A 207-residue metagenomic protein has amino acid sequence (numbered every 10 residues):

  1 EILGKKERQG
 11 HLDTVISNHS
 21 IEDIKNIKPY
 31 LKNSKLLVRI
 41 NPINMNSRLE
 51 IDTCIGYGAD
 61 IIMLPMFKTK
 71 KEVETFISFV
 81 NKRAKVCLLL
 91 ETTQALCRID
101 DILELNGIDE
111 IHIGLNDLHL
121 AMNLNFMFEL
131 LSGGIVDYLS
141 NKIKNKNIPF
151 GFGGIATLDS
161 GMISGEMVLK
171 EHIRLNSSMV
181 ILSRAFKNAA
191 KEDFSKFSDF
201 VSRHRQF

Functional and structural regions predicted by a protein language model:
E1, L36-I40, I62-L64, V86-E91 (+3 more regions): Hydrophobic faces of well-ordered beta-strands that scaffold small-molecule active sites in alpha/beta enzyme cores
K6-I27, N44-L49, M66-K85, A95-R98 (+3 more regions): Active-site-adjacent beta->alpha loops and helix N-cap segments on the catalytic face of soluble alpha/beta enzymes
I27-K35, L139-F150: A structural motif corresponding to the C-terminal end of an alpha-helix and its immediate exit/capping segment
I27-Y30, C54, F76, I102 (+2 more regions): Generic structural signal for hydrophobic
M45-Y57, E72, T93-N106, A156-S177: Catalytic cores of alpha/beta
S47, N145-F207: C-terminal alpha-helical cap/extension of soluble enzyme domains
I55-I61, V80-V86, E104-I111, N147 (+1 more regions): Glycine-enriched alpha-helix->loop->beta-strand junction motifs that scaffold or abut catalytic
N116-D117: Conserved mixed alpha/beta catalytic, RNA-binding, or beta-rich assembly cores of soluble enzyme, regulatory
